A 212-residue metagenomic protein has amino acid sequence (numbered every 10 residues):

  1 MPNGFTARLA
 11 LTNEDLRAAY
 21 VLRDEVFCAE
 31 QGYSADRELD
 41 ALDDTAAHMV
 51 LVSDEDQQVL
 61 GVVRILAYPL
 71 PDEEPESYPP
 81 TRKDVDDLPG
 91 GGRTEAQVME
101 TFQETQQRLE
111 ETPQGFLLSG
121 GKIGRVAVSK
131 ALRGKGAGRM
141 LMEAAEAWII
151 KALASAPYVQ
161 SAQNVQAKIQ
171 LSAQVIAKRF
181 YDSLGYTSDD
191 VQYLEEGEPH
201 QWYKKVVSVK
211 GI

Functional and structural regions predicted by a protein language model:
M1-T6, K210-I212: Eukaryotic N-terminal targeting leaders
G4-A19: A short beta-loop-alpha structural element at the N-terminal edge of CoA-dependent acyl/N-acetyltransferase catalytic
L11, D24-Q160, N164-V165, V191-W202: Conserved acyl-donor/pantetheine-binding loop and adjacent beta-alpha core of acyl/acetyltransferases and related
T12, A173-Q174: Helix N-cap/beta->alpha junction signal
I123, I169-A173: Conserved hydrophobic beta-strand within the GNAT/NAT acetyltransferase core sheet that lines the active-site cleft
L141, A177-F180: Conserved short alpha-helix immediately C-terminal to the canonical SAM/SAH-binding motif I of Rossmann-like
V165, Q174, K178, G185-I212: C-terminal "cap" of GNAT-fold acetyltransferases
